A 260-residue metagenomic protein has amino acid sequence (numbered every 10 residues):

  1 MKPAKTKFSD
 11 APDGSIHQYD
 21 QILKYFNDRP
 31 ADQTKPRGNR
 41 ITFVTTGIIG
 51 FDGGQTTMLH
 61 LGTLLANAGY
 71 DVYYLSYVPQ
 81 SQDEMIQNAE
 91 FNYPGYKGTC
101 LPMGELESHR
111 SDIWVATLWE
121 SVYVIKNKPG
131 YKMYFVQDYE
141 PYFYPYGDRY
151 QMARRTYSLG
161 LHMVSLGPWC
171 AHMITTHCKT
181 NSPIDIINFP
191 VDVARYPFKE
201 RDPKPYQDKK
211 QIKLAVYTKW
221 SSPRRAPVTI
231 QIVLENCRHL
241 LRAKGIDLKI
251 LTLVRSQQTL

Functional and structural regions predicted by a protein language model:
K2-H109, R242-L248: N-terminal pre-catalytic "stem/leader" segment of glycosyltransferase-like enzymes
D20-A31, P141-G147, D185-Q211: Acidic anion/phosphate-binding donor-loop and adjacent secondary structure in glycosyltransferase catalytic cores
G54, A116-L118, S165-G167, F189: Replace "coordinates the UDP/GDP/TDP-sugar" with "coordinates nucleotide-activated sugar donors
T57, A68, Y73-Y74, T176 (+1 more regions): Conserved catalytic-core segment of nucleotide-activated headgroup transferases in glycan assembly
M103-S121: Short N-terminal targeting/anchoring amphipathic segment
G104-E105, Y146-S165: Membrane-proximal helix-turn-helix segments that form the acceptor-binding/catalytic region of lipid-linked
I113-V115, N127-Y144: Active-site proximal beta-strand in glycosyltransferases
V124, F143, L159-I184: A short, active-site helix/loop in glycosyltransferases that binds the activated sugar's phosphate group
